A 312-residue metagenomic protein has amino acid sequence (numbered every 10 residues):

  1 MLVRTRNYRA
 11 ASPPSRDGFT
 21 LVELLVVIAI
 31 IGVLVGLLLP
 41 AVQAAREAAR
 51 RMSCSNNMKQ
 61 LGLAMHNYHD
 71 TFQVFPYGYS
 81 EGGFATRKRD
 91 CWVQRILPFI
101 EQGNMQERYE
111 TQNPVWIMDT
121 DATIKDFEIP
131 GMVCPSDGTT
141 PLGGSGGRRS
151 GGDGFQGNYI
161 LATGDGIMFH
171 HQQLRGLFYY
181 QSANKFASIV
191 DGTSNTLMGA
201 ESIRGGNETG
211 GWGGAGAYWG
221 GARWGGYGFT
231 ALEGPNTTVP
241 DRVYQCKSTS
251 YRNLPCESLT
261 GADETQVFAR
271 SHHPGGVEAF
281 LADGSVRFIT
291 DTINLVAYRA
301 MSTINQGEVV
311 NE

Functional and structural regions predicted by a protein language model:
M1, S12, E23-L24, L37-L38 (+3 more regions): Acidic/proline-rich low-complexity IDRs
M1-L21, G82: N-terminal leader/signal peptides at the extreme start of proteins
M1-R4, A11, A41, A45-R46 (+2 more regions): Coiled-coil-like amphipathic alpha-helices with heptad-repeat character
R9-A10, I28, P40-Q43, G214-G216 (+2 more regions): Residue-level detector of intrinsically disordered, flexible termini and proteolytic processing junctions
A11-P13, L38, V239, H272: Generic alpha-helix initiation/capping and coil-helix boundary signal
S15-R50, Q60: N-terminal single-pass transmembrane signal-anchor helix
A48-E312: Surface-exposed loop/linker segments characteristic of extracytoplasmic
